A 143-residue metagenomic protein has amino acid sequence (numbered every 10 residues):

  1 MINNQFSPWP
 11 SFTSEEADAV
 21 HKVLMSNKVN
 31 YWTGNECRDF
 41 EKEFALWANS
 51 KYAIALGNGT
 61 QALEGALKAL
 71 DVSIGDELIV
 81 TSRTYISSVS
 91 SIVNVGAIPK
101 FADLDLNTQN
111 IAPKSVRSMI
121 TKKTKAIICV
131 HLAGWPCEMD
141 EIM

Functional and structural regions predicted by a protein language model:
M1-V29: N-terminal "arm"/small-domain region of PLP-dependent enzymes with the aminotransferase-like
S14-D18, K22-M25, R38-L46, K114-K122 (+1 more regions): Replace "anionic and nucleotidyl ligands
N30-E77, S91-V93, F101-D103: Phosphate-binding glycine-rich loop
A55, V80, A126-C129: A short beta-strand submotif of the Rossmann-like class I SAM-dependent methyltransferase core that lines
E64, R83, C137-E138: Short N-terminal helix/helix-N-cap motif within the alpha/beta-hydrolase-1
T84-V89: Conserved coil-to-alpha-helix start sites within the AMP-binding
G96: Structured binding elements
N107-M143: Active-site phosphate-binding strand-loop segment of PLP-dependent enzymes
